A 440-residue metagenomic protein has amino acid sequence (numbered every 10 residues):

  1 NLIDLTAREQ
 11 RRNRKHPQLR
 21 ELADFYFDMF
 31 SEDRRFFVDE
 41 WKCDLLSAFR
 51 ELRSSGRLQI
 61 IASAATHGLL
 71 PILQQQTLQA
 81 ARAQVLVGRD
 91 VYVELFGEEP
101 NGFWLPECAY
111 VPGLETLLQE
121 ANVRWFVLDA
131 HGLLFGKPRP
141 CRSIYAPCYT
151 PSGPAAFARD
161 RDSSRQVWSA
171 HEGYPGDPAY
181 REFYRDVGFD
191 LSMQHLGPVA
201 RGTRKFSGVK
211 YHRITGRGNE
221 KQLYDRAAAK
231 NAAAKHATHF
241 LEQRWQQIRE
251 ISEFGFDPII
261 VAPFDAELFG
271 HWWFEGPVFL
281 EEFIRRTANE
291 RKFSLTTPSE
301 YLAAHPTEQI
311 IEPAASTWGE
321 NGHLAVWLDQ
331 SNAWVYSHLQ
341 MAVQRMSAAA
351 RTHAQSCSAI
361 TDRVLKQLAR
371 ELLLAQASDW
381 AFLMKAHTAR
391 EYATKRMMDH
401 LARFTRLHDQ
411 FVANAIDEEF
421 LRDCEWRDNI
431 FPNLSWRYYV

Functional and structural regions predicted by a protein language model:
N1-A64: N-terminal catalytic cores of secreted or lumenal carbohydrate-active enzymes
N1-E21, P138-V440: Active-site and substrate-binding clefts of carbohydrate-active enzymes
R57-A62, G102, R124-W125, P154-A156 (+2 more regions): Structural preference for beta-strand elements that scaffold enzyme active sites
A64-T66, G102-V111, H131, P298-A303: Short, solvent-exposed turn/loop segments enriched in Gly/Ser/Thr/Pro and often Arg
L78-L105, Q243-P263: CE4/NodB-like, metal-dependent polysaccharide N-deacetylase domain that modifies extracellular/periplasmic N-acetylated
E99-Y110, D265-F269, A389: Conserved short loop/turn motifs at secondary-structure junctions
A109, L114-V123, R139: Hydrophobic, small-residue-rich alpha-helical packing segments that form membrane-like cores
R124-G136, L295-T297: His/Asp/Glu-enriched short active-site or ligand-binding loop at hydrolase and phosphoryl-transfer sites
